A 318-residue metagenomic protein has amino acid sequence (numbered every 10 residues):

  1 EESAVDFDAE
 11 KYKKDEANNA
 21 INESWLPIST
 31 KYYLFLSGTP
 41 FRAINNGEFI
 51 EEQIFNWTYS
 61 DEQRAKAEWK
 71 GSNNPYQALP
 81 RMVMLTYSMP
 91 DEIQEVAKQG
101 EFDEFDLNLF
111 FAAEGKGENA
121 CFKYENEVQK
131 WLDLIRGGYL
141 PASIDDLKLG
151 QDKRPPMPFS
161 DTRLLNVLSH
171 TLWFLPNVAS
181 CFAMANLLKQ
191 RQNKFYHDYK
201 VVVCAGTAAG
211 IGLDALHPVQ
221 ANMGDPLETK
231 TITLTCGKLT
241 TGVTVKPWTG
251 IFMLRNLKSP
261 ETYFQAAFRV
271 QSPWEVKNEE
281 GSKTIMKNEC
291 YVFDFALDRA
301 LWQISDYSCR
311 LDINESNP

Functional and structural regions predicted by a protein language model:
E1-A4, L107-T235: Conserved C-terminal RecA-like helicase domain
E1-F35, T39-P40: SF2 helicase catalytic motif II
E2-A4, K11, N45-F55, L187-R191 (+3 more regions): Short secondary-structure boundary/capping segments
V5-A20, G47-K66, Y199, P260 (+1 more regions): Flexible phosphate/Mg2+-sensing switch loops adjacent to catalytic phosphate-binding sites
K31-Y32, A43-T171: Interdomain helical connector at the RecA1-RecA2 junction of SF1/SF2 helicase-like NTPases
L36-F41, S88, N177, C236-K238 (+1 more regions): A short beta-strand-to-loop transition that corresponds to the Sensor-1 phosphate-sensing loop of AAA+ P-loop ATPases
I44-N45, E92-V96, F182-A183, T262 (+1 more regions): Short helix/loop capping segments that flank catalytic or ligand/cofactor-binding pockets
Y196, K200-E315: Conserved RecA-like P-loop NTPase helicase motor core
